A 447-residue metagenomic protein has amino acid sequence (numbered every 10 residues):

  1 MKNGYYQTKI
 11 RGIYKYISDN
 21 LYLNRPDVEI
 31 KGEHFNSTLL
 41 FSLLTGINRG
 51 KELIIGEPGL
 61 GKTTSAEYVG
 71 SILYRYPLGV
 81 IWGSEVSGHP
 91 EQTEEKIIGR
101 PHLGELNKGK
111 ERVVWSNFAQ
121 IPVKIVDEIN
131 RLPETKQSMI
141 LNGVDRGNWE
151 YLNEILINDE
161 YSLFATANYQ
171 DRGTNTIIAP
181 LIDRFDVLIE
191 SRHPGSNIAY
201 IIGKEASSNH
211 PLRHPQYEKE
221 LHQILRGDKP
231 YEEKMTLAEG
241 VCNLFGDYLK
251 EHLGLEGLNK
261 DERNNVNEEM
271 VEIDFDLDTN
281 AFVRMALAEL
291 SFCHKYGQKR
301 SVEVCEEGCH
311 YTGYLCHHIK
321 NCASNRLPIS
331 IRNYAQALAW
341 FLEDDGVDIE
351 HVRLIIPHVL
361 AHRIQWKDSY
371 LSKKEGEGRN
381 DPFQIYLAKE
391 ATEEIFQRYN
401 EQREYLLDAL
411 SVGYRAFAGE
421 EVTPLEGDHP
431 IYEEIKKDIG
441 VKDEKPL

Functional and structural regions predicted by a protein language model:
G4-P58: Pre-Walker A (pre-P-loop) alpha-helix and adjacent loop at the N terminus of AAA/AAA+ ATPase modules, a conserved
G32-S37, P215-Y370: Basic, amphipathic alpha-helical bundle interface domains used for macromolecular binding and assembly
F41-T45, L103-K124: Conserved alpha-helical scaffold flanking the Walker A/P-loop in AAA+ ATPase domains
L43-G88: Walker A/P-loop
L53, P58-E67, F292-L447: C-terminal engagement/docking regions of AAA+ P-loop ATPases
L73, G104-G109, E128-K136, R146-L255 (+1 more regions): Canonical AAA+ ATPase core
S84-K108: Conserved NTP-binding/hydrolysis module of P-loop NTPases
F118-E134, I140: Conserved P-loop NTPase "ATPase switch" module shared by AAA+ and STAND
